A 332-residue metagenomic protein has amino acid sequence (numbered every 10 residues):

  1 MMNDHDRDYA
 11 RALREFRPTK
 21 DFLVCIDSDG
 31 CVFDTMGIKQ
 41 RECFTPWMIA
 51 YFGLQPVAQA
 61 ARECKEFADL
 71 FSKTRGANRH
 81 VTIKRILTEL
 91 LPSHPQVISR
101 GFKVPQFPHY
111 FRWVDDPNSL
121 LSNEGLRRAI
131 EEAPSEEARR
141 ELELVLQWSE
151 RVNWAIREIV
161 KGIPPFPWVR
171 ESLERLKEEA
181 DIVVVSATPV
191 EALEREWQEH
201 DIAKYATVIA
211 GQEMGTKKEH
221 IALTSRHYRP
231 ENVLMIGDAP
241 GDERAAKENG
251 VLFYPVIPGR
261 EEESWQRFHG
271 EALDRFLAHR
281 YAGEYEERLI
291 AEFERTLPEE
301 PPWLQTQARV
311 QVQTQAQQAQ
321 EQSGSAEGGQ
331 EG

Functional and structural regions predicted by a protein language model:
M1, Q59, F102-P105, R140 (+3 more regions): Alpha-helical protein-protein interaction elements
M1-I26, E63-F67, S72-R75, P92-S93 (+2 more regions): Non-catalytic pre-domain segments flanking phosphatase-related domains
D6, G30, R41, C64 (+7 more regions): Generic intrinsically disordered, low-complexity segments enriched for polar/acidic and small residues
A10-R14, R62, D69, R128 (+6 more regions): Polar/charged alpha-helical tracts
A12, T19-D21, C31-E196: Alpha-helical substrate-recognition element adjacent to the catalytic core
D27-D29, D238-A239: A short acidic Gly-Thr/Ser loop motif
K161-D181, T188-G332: C-terminal cap/substrate-recognition subdomain and adjoining C-terminal extension of metal-dependent phosphatase-like
